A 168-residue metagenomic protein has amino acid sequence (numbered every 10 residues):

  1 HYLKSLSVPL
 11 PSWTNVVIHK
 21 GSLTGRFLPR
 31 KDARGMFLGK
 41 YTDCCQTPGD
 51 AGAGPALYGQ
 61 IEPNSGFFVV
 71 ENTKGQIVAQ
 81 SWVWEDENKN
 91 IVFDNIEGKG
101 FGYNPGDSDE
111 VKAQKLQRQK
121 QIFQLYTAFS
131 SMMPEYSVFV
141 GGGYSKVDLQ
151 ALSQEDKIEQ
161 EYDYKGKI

Functional and structural regions predicted by a protein language model:
H1-I168: Non-catalytic substrate-recognition and accessory regions of acyl/acetyltransferase enzymes
